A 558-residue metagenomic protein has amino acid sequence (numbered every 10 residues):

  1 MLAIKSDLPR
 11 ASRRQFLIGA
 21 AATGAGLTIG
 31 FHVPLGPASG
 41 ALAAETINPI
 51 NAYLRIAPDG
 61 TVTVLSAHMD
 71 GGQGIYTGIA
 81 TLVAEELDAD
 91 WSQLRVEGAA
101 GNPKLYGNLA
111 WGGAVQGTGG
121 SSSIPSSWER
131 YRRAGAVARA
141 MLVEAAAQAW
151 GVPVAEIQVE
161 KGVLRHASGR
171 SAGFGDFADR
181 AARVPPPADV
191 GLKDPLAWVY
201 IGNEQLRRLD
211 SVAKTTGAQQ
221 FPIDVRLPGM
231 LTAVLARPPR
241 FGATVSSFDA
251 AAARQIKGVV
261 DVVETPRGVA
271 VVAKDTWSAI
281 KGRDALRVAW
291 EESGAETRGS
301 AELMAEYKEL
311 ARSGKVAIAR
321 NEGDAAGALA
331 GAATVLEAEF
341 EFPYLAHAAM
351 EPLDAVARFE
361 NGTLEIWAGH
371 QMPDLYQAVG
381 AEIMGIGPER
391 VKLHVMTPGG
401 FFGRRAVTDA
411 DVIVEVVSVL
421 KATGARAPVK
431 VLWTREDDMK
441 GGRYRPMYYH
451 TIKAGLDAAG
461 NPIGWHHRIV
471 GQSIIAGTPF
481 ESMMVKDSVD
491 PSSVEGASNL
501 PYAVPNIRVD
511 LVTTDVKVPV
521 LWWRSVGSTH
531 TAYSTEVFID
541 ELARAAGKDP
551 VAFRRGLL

Functional and structural regions predicted by a protein language model:
L2-L558: Structural alpha/beta core scaffold segments of enzyme domains
